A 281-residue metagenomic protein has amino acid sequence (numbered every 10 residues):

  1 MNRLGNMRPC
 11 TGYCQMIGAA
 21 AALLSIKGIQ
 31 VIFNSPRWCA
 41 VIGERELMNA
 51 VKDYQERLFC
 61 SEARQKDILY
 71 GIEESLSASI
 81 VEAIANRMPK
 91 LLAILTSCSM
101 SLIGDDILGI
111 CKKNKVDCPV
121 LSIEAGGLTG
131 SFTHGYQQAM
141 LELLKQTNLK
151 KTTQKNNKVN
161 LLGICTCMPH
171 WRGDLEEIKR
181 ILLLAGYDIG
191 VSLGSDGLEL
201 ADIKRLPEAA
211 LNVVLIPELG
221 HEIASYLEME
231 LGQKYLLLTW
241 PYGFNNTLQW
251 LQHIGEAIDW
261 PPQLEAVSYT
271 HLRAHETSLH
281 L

Functional and structural regions predicted by a protein language model:
N2-K52: N-terminal basic/disordered segments at the start of proteins
R8-G12, A19-A20, E46-K52, E56-S77 (+5 more regions): Cofactor- and metal-binding active-site motifs of prokaryotic enzymes that mediate redox/radical or nucleophilic
Y54-Q55, E177-I189: Short helix-loop-beta junction
A63, D67-G71, L121-Q138, E230-Y269: Ser/Thr/Gly-rich flexible loops in soluble cytosolic domains mediating phosphotransfer, phosphorylation
S75-N86, A201-R205: Short, well-structured alpha-helical segments in soluble
L198-I254: Long, internal scaffold/assembly segments composed of regular secondary structure
T270-T277: Conserved small/polar residues in nucleotide/adenosyl-binding loops
